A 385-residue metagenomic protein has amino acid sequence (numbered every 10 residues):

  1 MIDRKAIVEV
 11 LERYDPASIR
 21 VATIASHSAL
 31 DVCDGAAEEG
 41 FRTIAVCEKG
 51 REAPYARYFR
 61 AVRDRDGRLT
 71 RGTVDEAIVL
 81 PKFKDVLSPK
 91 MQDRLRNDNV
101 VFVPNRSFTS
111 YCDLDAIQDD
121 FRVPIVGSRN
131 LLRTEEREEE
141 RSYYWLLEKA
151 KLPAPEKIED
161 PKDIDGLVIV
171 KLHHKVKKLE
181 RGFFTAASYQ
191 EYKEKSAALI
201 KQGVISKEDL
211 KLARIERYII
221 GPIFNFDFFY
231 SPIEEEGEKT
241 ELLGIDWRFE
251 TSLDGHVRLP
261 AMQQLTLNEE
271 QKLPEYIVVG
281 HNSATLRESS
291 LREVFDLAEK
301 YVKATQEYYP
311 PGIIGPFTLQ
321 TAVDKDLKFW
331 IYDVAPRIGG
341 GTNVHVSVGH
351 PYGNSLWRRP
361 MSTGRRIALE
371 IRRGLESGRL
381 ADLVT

Functional and structural regions predicted by a protein language model:
I7-E39, E275-V278: N-terminal phosphate-binding or glycine-rich loops at protein starts, especially the Walker A/P-loop of NTPases
A29-D34, A53-P54, K178: Short N-terminal binding/cap micro-motifs at the start of the first secondary-structure element
T43-V46: Short beta-strand "acidic-cap" motif of Rossmann-like dinucleotide-binding folds
E48-V168, K175-K177: Conserved N-proximal alpha/beta basic substrate-recognition cap immediately N-terminal to, or forming the N-lobe
D165-A186, G203-G221: ATP-grasp fold ATP-binding core
Q190-L273, S283, S289-E293, L297 (+4 more regions): Phosphate-binding site of ATP-dependent enzymes
E235, N282-T385: ATP-dependent carboxylate activation and anion-phosphoryl transfer catalytic cores that bind Mg-ATP to form
